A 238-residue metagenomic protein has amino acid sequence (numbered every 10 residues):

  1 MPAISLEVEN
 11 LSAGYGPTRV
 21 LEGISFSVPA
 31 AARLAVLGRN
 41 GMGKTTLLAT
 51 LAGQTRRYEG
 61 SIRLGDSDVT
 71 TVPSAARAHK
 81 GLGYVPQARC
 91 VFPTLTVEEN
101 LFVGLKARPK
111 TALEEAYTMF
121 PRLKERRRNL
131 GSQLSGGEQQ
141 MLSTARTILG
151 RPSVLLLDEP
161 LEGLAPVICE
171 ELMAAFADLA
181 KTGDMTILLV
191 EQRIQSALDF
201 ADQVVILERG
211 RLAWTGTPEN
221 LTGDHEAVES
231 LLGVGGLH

Functional and structural regions predicted by a protein language model:
P2, I206-R211, T222-H238: C-terminal boundary and immediately downstream tail of ABC-type ATPase nucleotide-binding domains
L37-R39: The feature captures the beta-strand-to-loop junction immediately N-terminal to the Walker
A52: Helix-to-loop junction immediately C-terminal to a conserved catalytic motif
R56, D68-R89, L113, E125-R128 (+1 more regions): ABC ATPase NBD coupling module
T147-I148: ABC ATPase C-loop
L155-E159: Catalytic Walker B motif of ABC-type/P-loop ATPase nucleotide-binding domains
E170-G183: Helical segment within the ABC ATPase nucleotide-binding domain
